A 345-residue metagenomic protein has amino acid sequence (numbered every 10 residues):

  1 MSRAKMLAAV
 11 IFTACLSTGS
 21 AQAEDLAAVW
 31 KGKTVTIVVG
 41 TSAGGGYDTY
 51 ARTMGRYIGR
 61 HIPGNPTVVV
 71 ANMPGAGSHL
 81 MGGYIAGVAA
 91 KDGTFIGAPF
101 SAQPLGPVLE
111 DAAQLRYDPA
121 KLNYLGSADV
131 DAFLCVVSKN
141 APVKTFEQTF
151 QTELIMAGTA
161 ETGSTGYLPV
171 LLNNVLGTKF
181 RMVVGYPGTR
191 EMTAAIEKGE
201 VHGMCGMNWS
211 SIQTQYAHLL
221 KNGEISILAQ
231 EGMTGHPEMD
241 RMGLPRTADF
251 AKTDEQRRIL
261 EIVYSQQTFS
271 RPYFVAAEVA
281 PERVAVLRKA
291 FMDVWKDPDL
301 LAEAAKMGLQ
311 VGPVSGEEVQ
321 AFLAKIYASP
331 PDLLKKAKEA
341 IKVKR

Functional and structural regions predicted by a protein language model:
A8-T18: Bacterial N-terminal signal peptides
E24-K31, V35, R60-I62, Y84-F95 (+3 more regions): Hinge/capping helix and adjacent helix->loop/strand transition within the periplasmic-binding protein
K31-K33, K221-L228, F250-K252, R258 (+1 more regions): An extracytoplasmic/periplasmic, membrane-proximal ligand-sensing/linker region
T36-A51, G75-G77, A157-S164: Extracytoplasmic "Venus flytrap"
M54, A76-S78, G93-G106, S127-A128 (+1 more regions): Ligand-binding clamshell of periplasmic/extracellular solute-binding protein-like
P66-L80: Early extracytoplasmic/lumenal segment of secretory-pathway proteins
P74, A157-D249: Ligand-binding pocket segment of bilobal, Venus flytrap-like solute-binding proteins
